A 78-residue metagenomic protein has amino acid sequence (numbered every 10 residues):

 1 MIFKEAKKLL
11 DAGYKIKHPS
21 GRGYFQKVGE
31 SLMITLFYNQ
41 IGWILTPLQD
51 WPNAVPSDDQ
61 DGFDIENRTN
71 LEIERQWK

Functional and structural regions predicted by a protein language model:
M1-K78: Structural boundary micro-motifs
